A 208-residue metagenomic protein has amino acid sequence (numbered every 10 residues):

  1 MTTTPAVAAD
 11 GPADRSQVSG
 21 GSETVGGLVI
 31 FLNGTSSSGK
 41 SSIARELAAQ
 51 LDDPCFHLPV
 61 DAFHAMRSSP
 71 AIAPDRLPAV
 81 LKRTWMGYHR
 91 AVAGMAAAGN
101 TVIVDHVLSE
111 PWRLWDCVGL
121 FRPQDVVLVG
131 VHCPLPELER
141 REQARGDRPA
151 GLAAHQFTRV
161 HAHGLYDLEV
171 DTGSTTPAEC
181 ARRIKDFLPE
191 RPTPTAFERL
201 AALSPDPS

Functional and structural regions predicted by a protein language model:
V25-V29: Pre-Walker A (Motif I) flank of P-loop NTPase domains
L32: Hydrophobic anchor at the beta1->P-loop junction of P-loop NTPases
T35: P-loop (Walker A) phosphate-binding loop of NTP-binding proteins
S38: ATP-binding Walker
S41: Walker A/P-loop
R45-A93: Conserved substrate/cofactor phosphate-moiety recognition/catalytic segment in nucleotide-dependent phosphotransferases
R122-R141, V170: Conserved phosphate-donor/acceptor-positioning beta-strand/loop module used by diverse small-molecule
R140-S208: Small-molecule kinase domains that catalyze NTP-dependent phosphoryl transfer to phosphate-bearing small molecules
